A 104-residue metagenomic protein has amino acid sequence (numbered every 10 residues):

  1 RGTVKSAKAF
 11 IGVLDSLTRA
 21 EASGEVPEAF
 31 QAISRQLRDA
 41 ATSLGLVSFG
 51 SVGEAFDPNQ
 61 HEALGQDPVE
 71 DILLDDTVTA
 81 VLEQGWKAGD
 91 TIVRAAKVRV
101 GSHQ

Functional and structural regions predicted by a protein language model:
R1-I11: Charge-rich, N-proximal long alpha-helical rod segments
A9-Q104: Structured alpha/beta interaction-core segments
